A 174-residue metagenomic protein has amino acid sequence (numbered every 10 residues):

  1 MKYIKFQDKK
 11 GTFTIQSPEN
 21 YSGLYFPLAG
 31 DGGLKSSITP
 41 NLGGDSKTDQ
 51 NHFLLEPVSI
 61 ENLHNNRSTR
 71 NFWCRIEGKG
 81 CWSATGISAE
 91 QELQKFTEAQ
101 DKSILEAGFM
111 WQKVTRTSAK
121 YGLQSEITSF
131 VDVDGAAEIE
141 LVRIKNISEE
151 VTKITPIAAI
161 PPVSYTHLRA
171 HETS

Functional and structural regions predicted by a protein language model:
M1-S174: Anionic coordination/interaction segments
